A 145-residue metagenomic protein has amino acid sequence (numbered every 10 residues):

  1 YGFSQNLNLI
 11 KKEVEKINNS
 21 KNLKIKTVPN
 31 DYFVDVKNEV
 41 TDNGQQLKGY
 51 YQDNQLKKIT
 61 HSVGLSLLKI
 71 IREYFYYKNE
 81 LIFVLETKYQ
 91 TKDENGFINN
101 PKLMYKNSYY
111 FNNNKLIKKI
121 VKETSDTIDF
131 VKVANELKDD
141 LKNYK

Functional and structural regions predicted by a protein language model:
S4-K58, S62-G64: N-terminal secretory signal peptides
N38-E39, L56-K57, E80-I82, K115 (+1 more regions): A generic structural signal for solvent-exposed, polar alpha-helical segments
D42-Q46, L67-R72, P101-K106: Short, surface-exposed coil-to-beta transition loops
K48-E86: Mid-chain, structured segments of secreted extracytoplasmic proteins
L65-S66, Y89-T91, T124-D126: Short, surface-exposed beta-strand-loop junctions and turns on beta-sheet-rich folds
E73-Y76, E80-V121: An exposed acidic His-Trp-rich patch
N112-K145: C-terminal partner/receptor-binding element of secreted or periplasmic proteins
